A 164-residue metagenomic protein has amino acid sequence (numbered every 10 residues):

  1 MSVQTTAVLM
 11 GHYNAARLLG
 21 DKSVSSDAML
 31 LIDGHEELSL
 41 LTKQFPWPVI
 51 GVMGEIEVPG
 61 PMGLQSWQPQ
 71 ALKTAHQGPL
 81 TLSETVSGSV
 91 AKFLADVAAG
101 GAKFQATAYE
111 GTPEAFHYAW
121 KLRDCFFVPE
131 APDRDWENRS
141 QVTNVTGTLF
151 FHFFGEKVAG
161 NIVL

Functional and structural regions predicted by a protein language model:
M1, L9, N144-L164: Protruding loop/beta-arch "assembly-hinge" segments enriched in small, turn-prone residues
M1-T85, D124-N144: Solvent-exposed edge beta-strands and adjacent loop segments that serve as assembly or binding interfaces
L30, L80, A106-A108, L149: Hydrophobic beta-strand residues in large extracellular and virion-surface proteins
L82-V86, E110-T112, F151-G155: Beta-strand elements of well-folded, non-transmembrane domains
G88-F93: Short, conserved charged micro-motifs
L94-A119: Short, acidic/charged, Gly/Pro-enriched secondary-structure junctions
A115-W120, K157-N161: Short conserved catalytic/interaction loops centered on acidic-Pro-aromatic/His motifs
